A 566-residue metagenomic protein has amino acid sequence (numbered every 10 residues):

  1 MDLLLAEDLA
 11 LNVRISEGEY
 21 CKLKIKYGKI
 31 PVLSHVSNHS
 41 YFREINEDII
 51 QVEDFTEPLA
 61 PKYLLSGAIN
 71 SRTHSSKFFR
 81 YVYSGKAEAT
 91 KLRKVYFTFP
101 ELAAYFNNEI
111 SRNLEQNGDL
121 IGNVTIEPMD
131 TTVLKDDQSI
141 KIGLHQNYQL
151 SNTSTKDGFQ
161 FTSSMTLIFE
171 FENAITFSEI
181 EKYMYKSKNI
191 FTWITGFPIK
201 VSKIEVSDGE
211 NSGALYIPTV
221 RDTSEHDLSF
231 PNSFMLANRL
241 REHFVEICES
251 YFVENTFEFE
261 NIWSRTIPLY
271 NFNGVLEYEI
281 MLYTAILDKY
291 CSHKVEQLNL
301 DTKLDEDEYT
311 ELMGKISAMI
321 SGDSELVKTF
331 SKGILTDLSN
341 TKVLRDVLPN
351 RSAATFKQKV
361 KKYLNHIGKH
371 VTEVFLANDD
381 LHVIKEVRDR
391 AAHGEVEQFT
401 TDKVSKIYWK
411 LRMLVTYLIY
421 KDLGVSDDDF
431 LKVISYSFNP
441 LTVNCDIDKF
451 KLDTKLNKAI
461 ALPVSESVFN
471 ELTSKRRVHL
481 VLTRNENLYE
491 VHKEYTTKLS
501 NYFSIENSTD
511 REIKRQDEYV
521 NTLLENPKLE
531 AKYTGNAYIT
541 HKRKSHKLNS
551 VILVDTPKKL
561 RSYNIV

Functional and structural regions predicted by a protein language model:
M1-F97, F257-Q358, S435, E506-V566: Amphipathic alpha-helical interface elements
M1-I194, S426, F430-Y436, P440-D448 (+3 more regions): Long, contiguous, compositionally biased segments that the model treats as domain-scale units
L5, E225-L452: Amphipathic, oligomerization/interface secondary-structure segments
A10, R14, S37, A377-V566: C-terminal amphipathic "assembly/sorting" segment characterized by alternating charged and hydrophobic residues
T56, T73, T90, T98 (+32 more regions): Residue-identity detector for threonine
V124, T131-K141, H145-T153, E205-G213 (+2 more regions): Generic structural signal for short, solvent-exposed loop/turn connectors between secondary structure elements
F177-I247, K542, K547-L548: Internal, Lys/Arg-enriched amphipathic helical interaction segments that engage polyanionic partners
